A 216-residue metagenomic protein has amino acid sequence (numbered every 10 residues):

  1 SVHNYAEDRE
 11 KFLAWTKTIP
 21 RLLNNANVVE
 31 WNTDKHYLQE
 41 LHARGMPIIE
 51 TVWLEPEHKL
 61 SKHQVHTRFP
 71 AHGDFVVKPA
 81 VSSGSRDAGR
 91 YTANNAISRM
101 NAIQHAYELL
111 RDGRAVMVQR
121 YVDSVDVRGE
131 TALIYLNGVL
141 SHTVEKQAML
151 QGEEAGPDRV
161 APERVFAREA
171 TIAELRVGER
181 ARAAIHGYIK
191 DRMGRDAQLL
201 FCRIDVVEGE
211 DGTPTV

Functional and structural regions predicted by a protein language model:
S1-L60: Conserved N-proximal alpha/beta basic substrate-recognition cap immediately N-terminal to, or forming the N-lobe
L22-L23, I49, V76, M117 (+1 more regions): Structural detector of well-ordered beta-strand residues that form the stable sheet scaffold of enzyme domains
L38-A93: Hydrophobic alpha-helical segments and helix pairs
M46, R128, N137-L140, A197-L199 (+1 more regions): Coil-to-beta-strand transition motifs
I49, R86, G129-T131, C202-I204 (+1 more regions): Change "...and in nucleic-acid phosphodiester-cleaving endonucleases..." to "...and in nucleic-acid processing enzymes
V52, A80, Y121-V122, I134 (+1 more regions): Anionic group-transfer/hydrolysis microenvironments
G73, R86, T92-D191: Phosphate-binding site of ATP-dependent enzymes
E145, I189-V216: Conserved metal-phosphate-binding beta-hairpin within the catalytic cores of diverse ATP-dependent phosphoryl-transfer
